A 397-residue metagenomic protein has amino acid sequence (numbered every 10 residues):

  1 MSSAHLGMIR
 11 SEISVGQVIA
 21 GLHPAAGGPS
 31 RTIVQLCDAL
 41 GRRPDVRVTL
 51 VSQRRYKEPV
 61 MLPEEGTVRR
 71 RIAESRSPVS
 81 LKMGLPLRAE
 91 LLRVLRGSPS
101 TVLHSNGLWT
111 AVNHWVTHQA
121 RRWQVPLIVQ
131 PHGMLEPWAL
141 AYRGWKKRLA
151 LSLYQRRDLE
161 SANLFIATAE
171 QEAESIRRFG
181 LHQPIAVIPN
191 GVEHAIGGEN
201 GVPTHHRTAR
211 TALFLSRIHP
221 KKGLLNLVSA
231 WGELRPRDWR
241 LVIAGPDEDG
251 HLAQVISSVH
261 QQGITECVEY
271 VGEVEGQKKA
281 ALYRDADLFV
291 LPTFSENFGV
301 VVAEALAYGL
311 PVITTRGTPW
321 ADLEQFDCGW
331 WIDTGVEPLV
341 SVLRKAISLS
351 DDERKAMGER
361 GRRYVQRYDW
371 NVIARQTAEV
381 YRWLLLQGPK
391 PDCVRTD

Functional and structural regions predicted by a protein language model:
R31-Q35, R210, F214-E233, L241 (+1 more regions): A conserved mid-protein helix/loop that constitutes part of the nucleotide-sugar donor-binding site
R54, Q171, G191: Carbohydrate-associated surface elements
R122, K147-F165: Membrane-proximal helix-turn-helix segments that form the acceptor-binding/catalytic region of lipid-linked
A253-V274: Nucleotide-activated donor-binding/catalytic signature segment of Leloir-type glycosyltransferases, i.e., the conserved
E273-V274, A281-A286: Short alpha-helical donor nucleotide-sugar binding micro-motif in glycosyltransferases
F294: Aromatic "clamp/platform" in nucleotide-sugar-dependent glycosyltransferases that forms part of the donor/acceptor
P311-T315: Short hydrophobic beta-strand element within catalytic cores of glycosyltransferases and related nucleotide-activated
G329-E337, K345-D351: Conserved acidic donor-binding segment of nucleotide-sugar-dependent glycosyltransferases
